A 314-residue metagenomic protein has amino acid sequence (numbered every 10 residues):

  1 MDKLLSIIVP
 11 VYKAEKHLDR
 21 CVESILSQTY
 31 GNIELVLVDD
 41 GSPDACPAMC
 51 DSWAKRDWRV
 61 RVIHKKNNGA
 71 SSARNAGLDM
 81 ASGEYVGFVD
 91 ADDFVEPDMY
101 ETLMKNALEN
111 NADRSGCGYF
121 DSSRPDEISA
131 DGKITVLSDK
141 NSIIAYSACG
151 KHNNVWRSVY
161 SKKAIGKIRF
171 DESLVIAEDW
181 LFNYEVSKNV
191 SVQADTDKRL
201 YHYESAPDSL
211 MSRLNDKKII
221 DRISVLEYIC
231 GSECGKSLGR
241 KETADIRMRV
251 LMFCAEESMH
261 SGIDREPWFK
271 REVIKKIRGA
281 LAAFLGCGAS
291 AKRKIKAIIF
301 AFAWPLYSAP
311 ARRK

Functional and structural regions predicted by a protein language model:
K13-S27: Short, well-formed alpha-helical segments that are part of the catalytic scaffolds of diverse glycosyltransferases
H17-D19, D44-S52, F94, D98: Acidic helix N-cap motif at the loop->helix transition within catalytic regions of sugar-transfer enzymes
S24, G31, D39-A48, N68 (+1 more regions): A conserved acidic beta->alpha catalytic loop
K65-A81: Glycine-rich, basic loop-to-helix element that forms the pyrophosphate-binding segment of sugar-nucleotide handling
A70, A91-A194, Y201-K218, C234: Donor-binding/catalytic cores of nucleotide-activated saccharide and glycerol-phosphate transferases/polymerases
V86: Short aromatic/hydrophobic "clamp" motif used to bind/position activated sugar donors
S191, R199-A206, S212-L238, M252-A280: Catalytic core of nucleotide-sugar-dependent glycosyltransferases
H260-K314: Membrane-interface aromatic/basic loop that binds lipid-linked glycans or pyrophosphate carriers, typified by
